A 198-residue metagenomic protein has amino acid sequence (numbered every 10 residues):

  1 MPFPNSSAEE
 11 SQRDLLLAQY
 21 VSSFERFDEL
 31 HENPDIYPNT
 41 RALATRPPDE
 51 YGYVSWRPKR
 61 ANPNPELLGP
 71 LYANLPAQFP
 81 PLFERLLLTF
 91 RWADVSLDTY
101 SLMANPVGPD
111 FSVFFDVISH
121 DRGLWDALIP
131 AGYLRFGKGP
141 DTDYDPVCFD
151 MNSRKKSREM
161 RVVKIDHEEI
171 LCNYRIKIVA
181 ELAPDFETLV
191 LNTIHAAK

Functional and structural regions predicted by a protein language model:
M1-D143: A surface-exposed partner-binding patch
E25-R26, E32-P34, E159-I170: Short cationic/low-complexity microdomains
P109, A127, D145-F149, K177 (+1 more regions): Short, highly charged low-complexity linear segments
T142-E168: Low-complexity, glycine/alanine/valine/leucine- and proline-rich hydrophobic stretches
R161-N173, K177-A180, E187: Compact, glycine/acidic-enriched structural inserts
V179-K198: Long, compositionally biased interface segments
